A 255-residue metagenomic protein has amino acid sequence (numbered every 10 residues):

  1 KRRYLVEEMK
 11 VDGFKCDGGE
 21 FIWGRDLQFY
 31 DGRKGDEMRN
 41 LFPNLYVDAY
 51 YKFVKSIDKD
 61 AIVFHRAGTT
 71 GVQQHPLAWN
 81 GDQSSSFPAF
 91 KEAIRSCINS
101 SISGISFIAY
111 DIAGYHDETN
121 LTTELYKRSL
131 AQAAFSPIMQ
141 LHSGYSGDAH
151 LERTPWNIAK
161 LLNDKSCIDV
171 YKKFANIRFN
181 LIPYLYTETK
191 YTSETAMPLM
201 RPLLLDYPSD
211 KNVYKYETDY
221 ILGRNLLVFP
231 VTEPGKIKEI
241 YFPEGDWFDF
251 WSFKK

Functional and structural regions predicted by a protein language model:
K1-K255: Catalytic-domain carbohydrate-binding cleft regions of carbohydrate-active enzymes
